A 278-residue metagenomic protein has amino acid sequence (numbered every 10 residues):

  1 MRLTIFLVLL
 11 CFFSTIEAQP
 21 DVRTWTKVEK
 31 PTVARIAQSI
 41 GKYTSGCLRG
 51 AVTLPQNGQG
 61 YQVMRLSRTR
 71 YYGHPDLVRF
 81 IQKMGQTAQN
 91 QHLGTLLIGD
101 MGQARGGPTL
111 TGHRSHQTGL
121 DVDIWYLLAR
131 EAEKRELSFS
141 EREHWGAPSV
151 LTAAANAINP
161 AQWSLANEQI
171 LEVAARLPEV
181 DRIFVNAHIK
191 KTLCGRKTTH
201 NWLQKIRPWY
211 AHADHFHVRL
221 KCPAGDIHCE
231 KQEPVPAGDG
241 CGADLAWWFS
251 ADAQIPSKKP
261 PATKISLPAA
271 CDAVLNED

Functional and structural regions predicted by a protein language model:
R2-V8: Sec-dependent signal peptide recognition, specifically the positively charged N-region followed immediately by
F13-T15: N-terminal signal peptide c-region/cleavage motif recognized by signal peptidases
Q19-S39: Short N-terminal segments immediately surrounding and downstream of signal-peptide cleavage
P20-R23, L137-D278: Catalytic cores and adjacent binding grooves of peptidoglycan-active enzymes
K27-V28, A34, F80-T111, F184-K205: Extended, low-complexity, intrinsically disordered C-terminal regulatory tails of eukaryotic serine/threonine kinases
T32-G99, Q162-I170, L177-V180: Active-site acidic/histidine clusters and adjacent loop/turn architecture that either coordinate catalytic ions
N90, Q103-N159, V218: Acidic/His-rich structured neighborhood in mature extracellular/periplasmic domains
